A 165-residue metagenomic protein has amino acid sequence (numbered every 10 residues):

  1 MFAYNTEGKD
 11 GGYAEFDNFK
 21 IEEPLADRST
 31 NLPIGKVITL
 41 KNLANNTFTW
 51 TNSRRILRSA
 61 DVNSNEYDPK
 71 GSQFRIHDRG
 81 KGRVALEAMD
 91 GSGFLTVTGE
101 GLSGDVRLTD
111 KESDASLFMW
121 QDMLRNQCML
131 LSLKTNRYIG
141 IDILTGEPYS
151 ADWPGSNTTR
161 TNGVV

Functional and structural regions predicted by a protein language model:
M1-T30: Ligand-recognition surfaces built from glycine- and aromatic
S29-V165: Lectin-like carbohydrate-binding module/patch detector with strong preference for beta-trefoil
